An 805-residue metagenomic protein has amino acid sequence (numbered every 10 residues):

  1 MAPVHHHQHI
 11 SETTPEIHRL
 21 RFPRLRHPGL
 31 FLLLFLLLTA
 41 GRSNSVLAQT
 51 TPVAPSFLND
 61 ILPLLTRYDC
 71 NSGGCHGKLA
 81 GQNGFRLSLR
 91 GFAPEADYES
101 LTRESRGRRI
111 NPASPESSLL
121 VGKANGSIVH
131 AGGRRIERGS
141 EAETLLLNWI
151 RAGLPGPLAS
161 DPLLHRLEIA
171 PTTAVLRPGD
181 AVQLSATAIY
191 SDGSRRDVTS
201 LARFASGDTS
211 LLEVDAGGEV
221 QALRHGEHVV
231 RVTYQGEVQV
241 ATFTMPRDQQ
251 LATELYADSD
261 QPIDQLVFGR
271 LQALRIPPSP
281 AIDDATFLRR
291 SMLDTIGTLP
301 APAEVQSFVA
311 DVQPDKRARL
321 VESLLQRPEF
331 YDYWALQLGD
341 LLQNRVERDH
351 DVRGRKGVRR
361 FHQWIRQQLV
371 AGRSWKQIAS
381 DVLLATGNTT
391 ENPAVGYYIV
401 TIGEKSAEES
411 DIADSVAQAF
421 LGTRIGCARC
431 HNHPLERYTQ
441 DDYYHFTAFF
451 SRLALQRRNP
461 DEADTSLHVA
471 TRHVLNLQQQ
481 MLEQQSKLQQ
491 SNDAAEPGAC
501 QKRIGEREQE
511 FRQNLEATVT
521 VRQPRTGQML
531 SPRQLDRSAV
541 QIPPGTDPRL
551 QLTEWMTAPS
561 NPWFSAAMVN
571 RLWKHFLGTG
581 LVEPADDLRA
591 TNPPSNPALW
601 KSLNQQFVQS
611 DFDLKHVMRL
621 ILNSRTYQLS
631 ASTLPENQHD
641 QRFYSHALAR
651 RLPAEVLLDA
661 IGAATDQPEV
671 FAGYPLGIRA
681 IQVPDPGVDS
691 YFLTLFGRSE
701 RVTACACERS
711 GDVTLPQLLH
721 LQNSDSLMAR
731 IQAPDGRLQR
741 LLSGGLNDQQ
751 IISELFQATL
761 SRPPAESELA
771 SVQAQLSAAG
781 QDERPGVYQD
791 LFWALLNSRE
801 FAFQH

Functional and structural regions predicted by a protein language model:
M1-L25: N-terminal secretory signal peptides that target proteins for export/translocation
R26-R42: Bacterial N-terminal signal peptides
G41-Q49: Signal peptide processing junction and immediate N-terminal pro/mature segment of secreted/exported proteins
A48-E143, D161-T187, R195-D260, R290 (+7 more regions): Solvent-exposed helix-loop boundary motif
G74, L87, T102, A124 (+9 more regions): Short, structured secondary-structure elements that scaffold catalytic or ligand/cofactor-binding regions
L89-T144, T173-L176, E254-Y256, K405-S406 (+5 more regions): Electron-transfer interface patches adjacent to heme c in soluble/periplasmic c-type cytochromes and di-/multiheme
T144-G153, S200-T209, A672, R730: Short, well-ordered beta-strand segments
S761: Conserved micro-motifs of the catalytic ATP-binding
